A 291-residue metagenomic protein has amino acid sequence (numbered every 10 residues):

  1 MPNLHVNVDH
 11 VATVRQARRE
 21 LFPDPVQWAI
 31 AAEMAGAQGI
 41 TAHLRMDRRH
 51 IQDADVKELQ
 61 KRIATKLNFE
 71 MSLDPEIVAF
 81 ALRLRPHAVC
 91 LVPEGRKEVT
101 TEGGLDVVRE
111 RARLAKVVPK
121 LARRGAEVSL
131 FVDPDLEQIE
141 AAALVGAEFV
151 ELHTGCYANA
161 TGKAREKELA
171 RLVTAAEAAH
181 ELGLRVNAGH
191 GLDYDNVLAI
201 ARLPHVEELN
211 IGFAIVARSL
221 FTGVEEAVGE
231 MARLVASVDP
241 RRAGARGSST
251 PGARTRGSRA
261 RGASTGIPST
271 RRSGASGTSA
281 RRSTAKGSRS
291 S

Functional and structural regions predicted by a protein language model:
M1-E76, L82-P86, A141-L144, K167: Conserved N-terminal beta1-alpha1 strand-loop-helix module at the mouth
M1-R18, P93-G95, V99-E102, L114-A115 (+1 more regions): N-terminal small/glycine-rich loop or linker at the start of catalytic domains across soluble metabolic enzymes
P2-V8, I40-A42, L67-M71, V89-L91 (+4 more regions): Hydrophobic faces of well-ordered beta-strands that scaffold small-molecule active sites in alpha/beta enzyme cores
R49-P75, V107-S129, R165-A188, M231-V235: Alpha-helix-loop-beta-strand connector modules within alpha/beta enzyme cores
P75-L84, D135-V145, A188, L192-V206: Catalytic cores of alpha/beta
C90-E98, F149-A160, H205-V224: Glycine-rich phosphate-binding active-site loops on the catalytic face of alpha/beta enzymes
G103, R165, R218-P240: C-terminal helical cap(s) of enzyme catalytic domains, especially alpha/beta-barrels
E127-L182: Histidine/lysine/aspartate-rich catalytic loop segments that bind and position anionic ligands
